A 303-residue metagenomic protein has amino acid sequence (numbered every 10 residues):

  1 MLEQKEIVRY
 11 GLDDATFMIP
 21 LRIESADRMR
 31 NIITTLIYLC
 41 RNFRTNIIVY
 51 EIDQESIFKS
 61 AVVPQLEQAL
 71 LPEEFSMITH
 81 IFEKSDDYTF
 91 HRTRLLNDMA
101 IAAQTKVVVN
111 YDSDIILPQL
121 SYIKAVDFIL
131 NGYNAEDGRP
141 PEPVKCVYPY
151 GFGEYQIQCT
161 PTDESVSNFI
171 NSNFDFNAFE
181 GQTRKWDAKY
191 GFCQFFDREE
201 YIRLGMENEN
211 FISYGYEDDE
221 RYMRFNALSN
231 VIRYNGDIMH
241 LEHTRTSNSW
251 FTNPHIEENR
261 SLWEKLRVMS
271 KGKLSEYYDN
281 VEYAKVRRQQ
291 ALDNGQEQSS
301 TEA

Functional and structural regions predicted by a protein language model:
M1-Y38: N-proximal low-complexity "stem/linker" segments adjacent to membrane-targeting elements
Y10-G11, R28-N31, A188, N210-A303: C-terminal catalytic/acceptor-binding lobe
D14-M18, N46, E220: Cell-envelope/extracellular polymer assembly enzymes that use nucleotide-activated donors
S25, Y50-Q65, I115: A conserved acidic beta->alpha catalytic loop
R44-I57, I81-S85: Short beta-strand/loop segment that forms part of the nucleotide-sugar
F58-A102: Active-site-proximal specificity loops/subdomain of glycosyltransferases
A100, P118-E209: Conserved catalytic core of nucleotide-sugar-dependent glycosyltransferases
K106-P118: Short beta-strand-to-loop acidic/aromatic patch adjacent to the donor-nucleotide binding site
